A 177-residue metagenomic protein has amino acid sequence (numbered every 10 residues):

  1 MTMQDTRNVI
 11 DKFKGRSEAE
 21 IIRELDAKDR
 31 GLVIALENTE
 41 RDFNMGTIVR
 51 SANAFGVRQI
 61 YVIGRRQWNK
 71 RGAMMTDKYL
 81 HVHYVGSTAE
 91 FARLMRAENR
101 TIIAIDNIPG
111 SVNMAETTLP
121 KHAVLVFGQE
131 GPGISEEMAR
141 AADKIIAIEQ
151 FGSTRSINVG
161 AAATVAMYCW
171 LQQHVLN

Functional and structural regions predicted by a protein language model:
M1-N177: Post-transcriptional modification and biogenesis factors for structured RNAs of the translation apparatus
